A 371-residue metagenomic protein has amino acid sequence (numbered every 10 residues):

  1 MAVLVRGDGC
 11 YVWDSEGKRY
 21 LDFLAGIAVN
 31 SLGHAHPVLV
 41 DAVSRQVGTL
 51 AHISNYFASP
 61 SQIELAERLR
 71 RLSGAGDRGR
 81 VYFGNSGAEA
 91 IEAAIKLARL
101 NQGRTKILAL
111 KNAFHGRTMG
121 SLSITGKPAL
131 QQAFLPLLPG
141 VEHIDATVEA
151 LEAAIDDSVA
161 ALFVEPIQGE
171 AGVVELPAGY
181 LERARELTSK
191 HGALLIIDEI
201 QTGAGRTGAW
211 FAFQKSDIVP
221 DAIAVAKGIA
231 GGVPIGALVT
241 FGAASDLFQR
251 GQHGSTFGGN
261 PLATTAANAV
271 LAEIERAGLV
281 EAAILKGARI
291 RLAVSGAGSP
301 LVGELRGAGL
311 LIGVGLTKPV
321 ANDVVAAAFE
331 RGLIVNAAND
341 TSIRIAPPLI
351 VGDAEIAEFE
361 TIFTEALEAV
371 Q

Functional and structural regions predicted by a protein language model:
M1-Q371: Conserved N-terminal phosphate-binding loop of PLP-dependent enzymes in the Aspartate aminotransferase
